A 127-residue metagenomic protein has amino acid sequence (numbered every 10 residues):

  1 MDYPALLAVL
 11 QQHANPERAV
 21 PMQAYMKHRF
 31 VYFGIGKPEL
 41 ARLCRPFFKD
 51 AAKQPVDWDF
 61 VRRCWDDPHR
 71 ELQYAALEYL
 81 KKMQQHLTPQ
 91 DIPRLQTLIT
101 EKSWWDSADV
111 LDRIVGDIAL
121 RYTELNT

Functional and structural regions predicted by a protein language model:
M1-T127: Alpha-helical scaffold domains
